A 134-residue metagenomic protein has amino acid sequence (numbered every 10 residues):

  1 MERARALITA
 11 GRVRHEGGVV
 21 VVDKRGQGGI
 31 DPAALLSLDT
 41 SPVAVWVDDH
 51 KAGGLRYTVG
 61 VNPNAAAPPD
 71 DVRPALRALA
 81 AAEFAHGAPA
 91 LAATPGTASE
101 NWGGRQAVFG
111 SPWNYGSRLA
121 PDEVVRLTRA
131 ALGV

Functional and structural regions predicted by a protein language model:
M1-V134: Gly/His-enriched, cation/cofactor- and phosphate-binding structural elements
